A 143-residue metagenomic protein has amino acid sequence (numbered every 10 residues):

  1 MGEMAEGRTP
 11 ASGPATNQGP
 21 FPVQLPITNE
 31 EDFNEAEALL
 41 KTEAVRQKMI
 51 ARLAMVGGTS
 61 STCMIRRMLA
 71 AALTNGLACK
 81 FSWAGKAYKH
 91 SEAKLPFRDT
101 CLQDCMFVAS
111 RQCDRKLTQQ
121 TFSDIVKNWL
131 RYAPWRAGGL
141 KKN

Functional and structural regions predicted by a protein language model:
M1-N143: Folded interaction cores of globular domains that provide primary macromolecule-binding surfaces
